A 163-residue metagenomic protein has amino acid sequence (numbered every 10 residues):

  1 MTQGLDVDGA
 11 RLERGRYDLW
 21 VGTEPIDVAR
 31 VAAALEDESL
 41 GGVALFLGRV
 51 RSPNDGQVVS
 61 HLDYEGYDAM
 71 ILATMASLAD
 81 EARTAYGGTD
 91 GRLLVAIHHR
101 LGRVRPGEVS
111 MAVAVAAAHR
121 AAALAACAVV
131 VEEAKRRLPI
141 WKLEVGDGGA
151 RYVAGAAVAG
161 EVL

Functional and structural regions predicted by a protein language model:
M1-V109, A116, L124-A128, E132-L163: N-terminal, polar/charged subdomain of small-to-medium soluble alpha/beta proteins
